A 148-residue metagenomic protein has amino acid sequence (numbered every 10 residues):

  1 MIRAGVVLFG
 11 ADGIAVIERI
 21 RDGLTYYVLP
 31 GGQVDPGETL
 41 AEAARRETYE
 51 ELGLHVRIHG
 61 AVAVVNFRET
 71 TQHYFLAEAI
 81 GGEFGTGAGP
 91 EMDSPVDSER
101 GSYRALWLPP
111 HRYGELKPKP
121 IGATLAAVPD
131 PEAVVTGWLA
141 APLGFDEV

Functional and structural regions predicted by a protein language model:
M1-A15, Q33-P36: Conserved N-terminal beta-strand and adjoining loop/helix that marks the start of the Nudix/MutT-like hydrolase domain
R3-G5, T70-Y74, S102-A105: Short hydrophobic/aromatic beta-strand or adjacent loop that forms the aromatic wall/cage of a ligand/substrate-binding
L8, L76-E78, L106-P109: Short, well-ordered beta-strand micro-motif
A11-G13, R21-G23, F67-E69: Short strand-connecting beta-turns/loops that link adjacent beta-strands
L24-Y27, G85-V148: Nudix hydrolase/Nudix homology domain
L29-A61: The catalytic Nudix box helix
V34, A79, P110-Y113: Hydrophobic pocket-lining residues within nucleotide cofactor-binding pockets
G53-D93: Active-site segment of metal-dependent pyrophosphate-handling enzymes, primarily the Nudix hydrolase catalytic core
